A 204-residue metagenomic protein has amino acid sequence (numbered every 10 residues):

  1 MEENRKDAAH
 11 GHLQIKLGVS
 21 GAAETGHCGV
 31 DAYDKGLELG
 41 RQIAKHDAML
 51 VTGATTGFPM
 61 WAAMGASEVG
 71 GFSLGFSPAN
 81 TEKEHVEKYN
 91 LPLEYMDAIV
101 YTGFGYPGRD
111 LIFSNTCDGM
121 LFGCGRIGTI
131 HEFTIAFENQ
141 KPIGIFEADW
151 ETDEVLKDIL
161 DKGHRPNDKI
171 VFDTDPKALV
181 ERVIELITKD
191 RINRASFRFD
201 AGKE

Functional and structural regions predicted by a protein language model:
E2-A32: Positively charged, low-complexity intrinsically disordered leader regions
H10-L13, T25, Y33-R41, T56-T134: Acidic/glycine-enriched connector segments
M49-A54, F72-A79, G144-A148: Short internal beta-strands
K83-Y89, I130-H131, A148-G163: Short, glycine/polar-rich helix-capping loops at beta-to-alpha or helix-loop-helix junctions that flank or form
I99-F104, N167-R182: Short acidic-hydrophobic, aromatic-tinged amphipathic segments that line or gate anion-handling sites
G105-I145, D153, D190-E204: Active-site/ligand-binding-proximal alpha/beta "capping" segment
V183-R191: Short, hydrophobic alpha-helical segments
